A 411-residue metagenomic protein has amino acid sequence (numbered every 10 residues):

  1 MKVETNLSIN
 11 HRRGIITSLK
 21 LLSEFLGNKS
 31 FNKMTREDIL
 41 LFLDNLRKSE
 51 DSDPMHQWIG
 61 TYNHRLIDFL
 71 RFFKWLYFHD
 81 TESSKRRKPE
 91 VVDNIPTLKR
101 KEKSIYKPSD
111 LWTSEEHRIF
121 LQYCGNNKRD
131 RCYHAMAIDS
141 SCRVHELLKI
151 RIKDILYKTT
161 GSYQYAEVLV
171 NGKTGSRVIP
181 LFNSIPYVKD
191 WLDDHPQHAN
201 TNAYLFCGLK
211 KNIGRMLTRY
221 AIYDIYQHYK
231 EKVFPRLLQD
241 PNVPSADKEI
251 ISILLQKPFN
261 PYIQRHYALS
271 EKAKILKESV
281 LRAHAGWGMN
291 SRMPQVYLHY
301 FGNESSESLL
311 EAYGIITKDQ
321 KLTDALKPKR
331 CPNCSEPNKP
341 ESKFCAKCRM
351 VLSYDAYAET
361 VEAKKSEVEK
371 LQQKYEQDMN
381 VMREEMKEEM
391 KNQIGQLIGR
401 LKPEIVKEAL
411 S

Functional and structural regions predicted by a protein language model:
M1-Y106: N-terminal core-binding DNA-recognition domain of tyrosine recombinases/integrases
L98-R118, T174-P186, A199-A203: DNA breakage-rejoining catalytic core of tyrosine-based enzymes
S114-V144: Basic, Lys/Arg- and aromatic-enriched nucleic-acid-binding interface segment
S140, H145, K149-K189, K329 (+1 more regions): Conserved tyrosine-mediated DNA breakage-rejoining catalytic core shared by Y-recombinases
F182-L255: Active-site/catalytic core of tyrosine-dependent DNA strand-transfer enzymes
Y223-A283, W287-S291, H299, N303 (+2 more regions): Short, basic (Lys/Arg/His-rich) helix/loop patches that form interaction surfaces in the mid-to-C-terminal regions
A285-L322, M350-Y354: Catalytic-site neighborhood detector that most strongly recognizes the C-terminal catalytic loop/helix of tyrosine
K347-E362: Short Cys/His-rich micro-motifs in 6-15 aa windows
